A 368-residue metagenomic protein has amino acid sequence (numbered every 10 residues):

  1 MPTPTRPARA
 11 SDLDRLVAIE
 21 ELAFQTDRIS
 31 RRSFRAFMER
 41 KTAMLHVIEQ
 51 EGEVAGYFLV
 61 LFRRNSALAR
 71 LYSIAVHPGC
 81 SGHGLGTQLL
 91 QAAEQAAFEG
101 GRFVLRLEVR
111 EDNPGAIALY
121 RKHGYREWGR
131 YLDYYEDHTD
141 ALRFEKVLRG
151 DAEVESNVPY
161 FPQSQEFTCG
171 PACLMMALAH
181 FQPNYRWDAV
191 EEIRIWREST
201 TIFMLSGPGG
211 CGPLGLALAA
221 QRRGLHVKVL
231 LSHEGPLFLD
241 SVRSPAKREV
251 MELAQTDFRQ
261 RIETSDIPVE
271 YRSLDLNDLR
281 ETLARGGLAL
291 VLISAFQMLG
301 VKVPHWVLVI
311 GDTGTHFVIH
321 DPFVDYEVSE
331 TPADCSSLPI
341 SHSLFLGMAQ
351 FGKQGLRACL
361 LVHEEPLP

Functional and structural regions predicted by a protein language model:
P7-G79, L90-A92, A96, G100 (+2 more regions): Acetyl-CoA-dependent GNAT
A43, T139-R143, L356-R357: Short hydrophobic/aromatic beta-strand or adjacent loop that forms the aromatic wall/cage of a ligand/substrate-binding
E53, S73-Q91, F98-G100, V104 (+3 more regions): Conserved glycine-rich acetyl-CoA-binding loop
N65-S66, Y134-E136, M298-V301: Short glycine/serine/proline-enriched coil/turn segments at secondary-structure junctions
E108-V109, R121, R126-R143: Conserved catalytic-core motifs of GNAT/GCN5-like acyltransferases
L148-R248, T256, R272-S273, T315 (+1 more regions): Active-site-adjacent structural segments surrounding the nucleophilic cysteine of cysteine proteases and isopeptidases
L239, S244, R248-D321: Active-site-adjacent substructure of cysteine-protease-like catalytic cores
A284, L288, S294-F296, G300-W306 (+1 more regions): Noncatalytic regulatory segments and standalone regulatory/sensor domains
